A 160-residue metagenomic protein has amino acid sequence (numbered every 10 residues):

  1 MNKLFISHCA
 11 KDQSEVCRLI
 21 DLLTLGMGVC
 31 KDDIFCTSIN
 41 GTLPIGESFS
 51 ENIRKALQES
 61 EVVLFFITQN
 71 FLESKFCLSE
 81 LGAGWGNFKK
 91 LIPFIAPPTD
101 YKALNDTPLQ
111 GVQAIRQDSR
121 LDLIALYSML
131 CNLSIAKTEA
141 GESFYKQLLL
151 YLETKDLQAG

Functional and structural regions predicted by a protein language model:
N2-F5, Q13-L25, P98-G160: C-terminal interaction surface of TIR/SEFIR-family domains
S7-C9, F94: Short hydrophobic segments within beta-strands
L22-R54, N70-C77, Y127: Conserved BB-loop
L25-V29, G82-P93, P97: Arginine/glycine-rich "motif VI" loop of SF2 helicases in the C-terminal RecA-like domain
S60: An anion/phosphate-binding loop that grips the pyrophosphate of nucleotide cofactors and donors
Q69-K89: Conserved TIR/SEFIR loop-to-helix hotspot centered on a Trp-containing motif with a nearby acidic residue
Q69-N70, I95-Y101: Short beta-alpha junction loops
